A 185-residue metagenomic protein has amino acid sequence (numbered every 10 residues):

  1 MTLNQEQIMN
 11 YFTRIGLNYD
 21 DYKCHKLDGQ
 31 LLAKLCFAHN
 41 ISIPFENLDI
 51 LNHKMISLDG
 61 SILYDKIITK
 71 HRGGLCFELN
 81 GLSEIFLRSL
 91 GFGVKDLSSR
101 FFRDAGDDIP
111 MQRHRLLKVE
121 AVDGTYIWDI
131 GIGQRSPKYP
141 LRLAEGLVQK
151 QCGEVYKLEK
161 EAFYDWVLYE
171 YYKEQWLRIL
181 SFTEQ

Functional and structural regions predicted by a protein language model:
T2-H71: Secondary-structure boundary elements
L3-R14, Y19, I43-P44, R100-Q185: His-Asp-centered catalytic microenvironments across diverse enzyme cores, prominently the transglutaminase-like
K23-K26, K34, K54, K66 (+7 more regions): Context-gated lysine
N40, G81, V122: Residue-level marker of positions within ordered structural domains that often coincide with functionally constrained
D49, G81, S98-R100, I132: Short glycine-rich, polar/acidic loop-and-turn segments at beta strand-coil junctions
H53-I56, I85, D104-G106: Short active-site-adjacent helix-start/loop capping segments
K66-I67, L87-G93, W128-D129, P140-L141: N-terminal start-of-chain detector that recognizes signal peptides and the immediate post-cleavage beginning
R72-S98, L117: Cysteine-centered nucleophilic/redox motifs
